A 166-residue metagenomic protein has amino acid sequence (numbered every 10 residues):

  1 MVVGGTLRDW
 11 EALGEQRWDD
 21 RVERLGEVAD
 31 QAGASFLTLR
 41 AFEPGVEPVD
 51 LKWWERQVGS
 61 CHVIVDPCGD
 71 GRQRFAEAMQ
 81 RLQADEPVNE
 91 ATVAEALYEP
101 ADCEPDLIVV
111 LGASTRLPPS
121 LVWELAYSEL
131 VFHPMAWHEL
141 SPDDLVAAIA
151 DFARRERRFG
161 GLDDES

Functional and structural regions predicted by a protein language model:
M1-S166: Flexible, compositionally biased loop and terminal segments
